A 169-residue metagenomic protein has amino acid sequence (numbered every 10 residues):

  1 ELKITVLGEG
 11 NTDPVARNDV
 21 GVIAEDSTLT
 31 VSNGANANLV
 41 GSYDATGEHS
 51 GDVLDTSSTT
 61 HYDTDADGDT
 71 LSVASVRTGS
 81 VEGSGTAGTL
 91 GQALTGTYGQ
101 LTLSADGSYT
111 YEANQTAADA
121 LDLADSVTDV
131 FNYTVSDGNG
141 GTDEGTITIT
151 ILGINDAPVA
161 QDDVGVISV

Functional and structural regions predicted by a protein language model:
E1-G10, T86-I154: Acidic, turn/loop-rich segments in luminal/extracellular domains of secretory-pathway and cell-surface proteins
D13-L94, V159-V169: Extracellular ectodomain surface segments
